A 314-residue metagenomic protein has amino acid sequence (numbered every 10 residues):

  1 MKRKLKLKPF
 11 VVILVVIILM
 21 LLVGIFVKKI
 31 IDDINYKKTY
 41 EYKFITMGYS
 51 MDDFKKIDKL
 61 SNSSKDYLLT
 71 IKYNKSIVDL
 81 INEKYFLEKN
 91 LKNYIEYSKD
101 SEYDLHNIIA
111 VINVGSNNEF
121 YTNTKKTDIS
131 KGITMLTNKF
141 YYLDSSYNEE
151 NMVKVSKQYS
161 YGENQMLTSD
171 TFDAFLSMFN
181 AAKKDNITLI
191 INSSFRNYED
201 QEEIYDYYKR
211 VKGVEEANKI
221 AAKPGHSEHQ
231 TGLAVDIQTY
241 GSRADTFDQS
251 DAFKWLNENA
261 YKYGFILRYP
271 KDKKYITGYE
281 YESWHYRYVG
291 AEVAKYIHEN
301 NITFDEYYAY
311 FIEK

Functional and structural regions predicted by a protein language model:
K2-V15, L21-S193, Y198-K314: Extracytoplasmic cell-surface/polysaccharide-interacting catalytic and binding patches
